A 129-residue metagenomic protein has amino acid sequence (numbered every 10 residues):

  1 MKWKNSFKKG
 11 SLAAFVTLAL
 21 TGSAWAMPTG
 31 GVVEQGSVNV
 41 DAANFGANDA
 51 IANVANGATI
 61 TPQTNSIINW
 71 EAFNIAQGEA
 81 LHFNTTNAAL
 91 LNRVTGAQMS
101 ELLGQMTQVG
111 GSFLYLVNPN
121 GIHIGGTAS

Functional and structural regions predicted by a protein language model:
K2-N5, V16, G22-S129: Solvent-exposed adhesion/ligand-recognition segments of exported proteins
G10-F15: Sec-dependent N-terminal signal peptides
